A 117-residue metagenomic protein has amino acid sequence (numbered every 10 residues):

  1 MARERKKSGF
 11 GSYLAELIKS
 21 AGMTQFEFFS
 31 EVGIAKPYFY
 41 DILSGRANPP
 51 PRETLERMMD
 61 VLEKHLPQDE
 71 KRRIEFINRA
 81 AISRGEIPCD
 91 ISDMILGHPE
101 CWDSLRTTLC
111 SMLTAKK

Functional and structural regions predicted by a protein language model:
M1-M23, L105-A115: A short, Lys/Arg-rich alpha-helix, primarily the initiator
R3, Q68-G97: Short amphipathic recognition helices of helix-turn-helix/homeodomain-type DNA-binding modules
I18, F29, M59: The alpha-helix within a helix-turn-helix
A21-D41, K71-R72: Short alpha-helical DNA-recognition segment
A21-E27, P51-L55, D90: Short, charged amphipathic recognition helices of the HTH superfamily and cognate SANT/SANTA-like modules
G33-P50, R79: Recognition helix of helix-turn-helix/homeodomain-like DNA-binding domains that insert into the DNA major groove
E53-R72: DNA major-groove recognition helix of helix-turn-helix/homeodomain DNA-binding modules
C89-K117: Intrinsically disordered, low-complexity, charge-dense segments enriched in Lys/Arg and Glu/Asp interspersed
